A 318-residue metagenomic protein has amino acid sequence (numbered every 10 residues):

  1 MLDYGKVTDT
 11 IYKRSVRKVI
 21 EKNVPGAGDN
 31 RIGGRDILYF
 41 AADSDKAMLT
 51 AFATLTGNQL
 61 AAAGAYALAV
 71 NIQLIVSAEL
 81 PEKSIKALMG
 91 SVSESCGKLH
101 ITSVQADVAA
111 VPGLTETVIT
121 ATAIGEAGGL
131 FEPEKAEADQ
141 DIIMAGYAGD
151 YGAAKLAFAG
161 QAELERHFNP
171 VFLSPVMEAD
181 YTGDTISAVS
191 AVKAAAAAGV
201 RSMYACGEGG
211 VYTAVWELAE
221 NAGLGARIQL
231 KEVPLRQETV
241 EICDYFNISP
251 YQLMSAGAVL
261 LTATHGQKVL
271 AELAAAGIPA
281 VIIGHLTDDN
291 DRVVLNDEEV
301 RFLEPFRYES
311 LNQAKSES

Functional and structural regions predicted by a protein language model:
M1-S318: Helix-biased detector of long, well-ordered alpha-helical tracts
